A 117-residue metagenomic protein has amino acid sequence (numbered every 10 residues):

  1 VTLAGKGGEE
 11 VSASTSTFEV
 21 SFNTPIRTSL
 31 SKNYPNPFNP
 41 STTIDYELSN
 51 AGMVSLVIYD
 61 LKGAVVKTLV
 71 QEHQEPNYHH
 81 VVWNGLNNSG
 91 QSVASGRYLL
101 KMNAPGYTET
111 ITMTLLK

Functional and structural regions predicted by a protein language model:
V1-P25: Short, compositionally biased serine/threonine- and acidic-rich segments at solvent-exposed termini, linkers, or domain
T2-A4, E19-S21, E72, T112-K117: Short beta-strand edge segments in extracellular beta-sheet folds
T2-K6, L86, N103-P105: Beta-strand-rich extracellular modules
V11, V66-K67, V93: Generic structural signal for well-ordered beta-strand positions
E19-Y34, F38-D60, T68-E72, H80-W83 (+1 more regions): Glycine-centered coil/turn sites that cap beta-strands in beta-rich domains
H73, Q91-K117: C-terminal tail/sorting-segment detector
V81-V93: Signal that preferentially marks extracellular ectodomain short beta-strand elements of beta-sandwich modules
